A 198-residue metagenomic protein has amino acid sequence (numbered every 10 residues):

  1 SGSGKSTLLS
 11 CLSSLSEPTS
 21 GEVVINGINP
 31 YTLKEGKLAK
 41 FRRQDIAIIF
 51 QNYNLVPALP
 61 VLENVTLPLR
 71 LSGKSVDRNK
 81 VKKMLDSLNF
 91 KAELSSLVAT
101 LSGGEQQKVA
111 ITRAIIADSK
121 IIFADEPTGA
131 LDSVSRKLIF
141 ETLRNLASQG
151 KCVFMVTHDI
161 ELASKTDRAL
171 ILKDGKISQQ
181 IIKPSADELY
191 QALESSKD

Functional and structural regions predicted by a protein language model:
S13: Helix-to-loop junction immediately C-terminal to a conserved catalytic motif
G21-N29: Conserved ABC transporter NBD signature motif
I28-N29, V76-E93: Conserved ABC ATPase "signature" region
L59-L67: Short coil-to-helix segment of the ABC ATPase nucleotide-binding domain corresponding to the Q-loop/switch region
L97-L101, E105-Q107: Conserved ABC ATPase signature
D118: Conserved catalytic motifs of ABC-family nucleotide-binding domains
I122-D125: Catalytic Walker B motif of ABC-type/P-loop ATPase nucleotide-binding domains
